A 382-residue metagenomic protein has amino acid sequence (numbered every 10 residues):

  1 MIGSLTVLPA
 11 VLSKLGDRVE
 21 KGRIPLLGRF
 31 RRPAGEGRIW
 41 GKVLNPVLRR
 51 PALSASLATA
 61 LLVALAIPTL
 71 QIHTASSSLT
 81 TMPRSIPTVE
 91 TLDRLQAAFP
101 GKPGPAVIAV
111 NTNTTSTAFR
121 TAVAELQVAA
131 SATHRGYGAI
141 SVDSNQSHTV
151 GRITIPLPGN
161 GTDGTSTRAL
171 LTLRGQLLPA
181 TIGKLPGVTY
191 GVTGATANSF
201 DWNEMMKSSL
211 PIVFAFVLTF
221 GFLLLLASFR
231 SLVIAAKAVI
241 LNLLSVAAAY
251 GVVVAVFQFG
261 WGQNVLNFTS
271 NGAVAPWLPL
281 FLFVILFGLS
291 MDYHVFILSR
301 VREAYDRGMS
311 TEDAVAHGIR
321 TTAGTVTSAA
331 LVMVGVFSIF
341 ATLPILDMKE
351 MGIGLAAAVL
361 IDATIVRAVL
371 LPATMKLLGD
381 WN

Functional and structural regions predicted by a protein language model:
M1-T74, G187-V188, A195-N382: Membrane-embedded transmembrane helical bundles of large multi-pass transporters/channels
Q71-Q263, V295, D347: Structured non-transmembrane domains adjacent to transmembrane bundles in polytopic membrane proteins
